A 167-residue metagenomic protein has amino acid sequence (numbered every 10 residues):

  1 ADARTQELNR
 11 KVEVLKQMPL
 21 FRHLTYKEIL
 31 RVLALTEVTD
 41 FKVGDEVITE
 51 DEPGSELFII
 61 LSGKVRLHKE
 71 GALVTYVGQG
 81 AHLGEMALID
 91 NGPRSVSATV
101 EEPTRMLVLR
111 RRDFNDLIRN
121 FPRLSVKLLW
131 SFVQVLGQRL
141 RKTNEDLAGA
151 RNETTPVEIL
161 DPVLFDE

Functional and structural regions predicted by a protein language model:
A1-E167: Cytosolic regulatory regions built on CNB/CRP/Popeye-like sensor folds
